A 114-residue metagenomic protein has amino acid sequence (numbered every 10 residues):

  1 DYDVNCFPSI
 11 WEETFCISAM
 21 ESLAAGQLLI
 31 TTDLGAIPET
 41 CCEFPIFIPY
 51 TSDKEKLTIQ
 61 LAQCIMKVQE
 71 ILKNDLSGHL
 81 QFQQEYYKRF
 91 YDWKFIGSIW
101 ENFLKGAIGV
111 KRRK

Functional and structural regions predicted by a protein language model:
D3, G26: A short alpha->beta transition loop at the rim of the catalytic pocket in nucleotide-sugar-dependent
E13-C16, L23, D33: Short glycine/acidic-rich beta->alpha loop that forms part of the nucleotide-sugar donor binding site in diverse
A19-A24, P38-E39: Short alpha-helical segment that forms part of, or immediately flanks, the ligand-binding pocket in carbohydrate-active
L28-T31: Short hydrophobic beta-strand element within catalytic cores of glycosyltransferases and related nucleotide-activated
P38-V68: Change "using UDP/GDP/dTDP sugars" to "using nucleotide sugars
K56, K73-I108: A charged, aromatic-enriched C-terminal amphipathic alpha-helix characteristic of glycosyltransferases across folds
G109-K114: Intrinsically disordered, low-complexity acidic/proline-/asparagine-rich linker or regulatory tail/stalk regions
